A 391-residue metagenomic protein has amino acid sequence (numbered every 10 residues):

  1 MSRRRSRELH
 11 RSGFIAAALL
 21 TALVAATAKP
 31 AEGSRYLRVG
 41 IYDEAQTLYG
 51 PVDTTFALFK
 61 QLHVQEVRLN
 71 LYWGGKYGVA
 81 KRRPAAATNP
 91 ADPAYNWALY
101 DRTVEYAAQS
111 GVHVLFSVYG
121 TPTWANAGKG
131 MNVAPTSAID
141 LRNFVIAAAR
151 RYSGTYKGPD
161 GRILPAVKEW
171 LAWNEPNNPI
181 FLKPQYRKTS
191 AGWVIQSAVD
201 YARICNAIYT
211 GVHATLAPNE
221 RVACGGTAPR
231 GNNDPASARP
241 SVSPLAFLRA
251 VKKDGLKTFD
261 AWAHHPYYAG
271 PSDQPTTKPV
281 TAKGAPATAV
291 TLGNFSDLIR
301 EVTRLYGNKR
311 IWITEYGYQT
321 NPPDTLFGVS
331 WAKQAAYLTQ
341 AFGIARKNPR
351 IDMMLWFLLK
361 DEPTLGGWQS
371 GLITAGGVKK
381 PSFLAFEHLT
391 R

Functional and structural regions predicted by a protein language model:
R4-A31: Secretory targeting and sorting signals
E32-A172, N177-Q196, T227-P229, S237-S243: N-terminal substrate-binding region of glycoside hydrolase catalytic domains
Y36-G40, E66-R68, H113-L115, K168-L171 (+4 more regions): Structural preference for beta-strand elements that scaffold enzyme active sites
G50-D53, R142, I146-K168, V194-A332: Noncatalytic carbohydrate-binding groove/subsite architecture in carbohydrate-active enzymes
F59-K60, A108, K252-G255, R346-K347: Non-catalytic positions within long, well-ordered alpha-helices that form the structural scaffold/packing of enzyme
G74, T123, I180-F181, N232 (+3 more regions): Conserved protein kinase catalytic core
G78-R82, N126-G130, L182-Y186, D273-K278 (+2 more regions): Short acidic, glycine/proline-rich loop/turn micro-motifs
A166-L171, P176, F181, P323-R391: Aromatic-rich peripheral "rim/lid" segments of glycoside hydrolase catalytic domains that contact and position glycan
